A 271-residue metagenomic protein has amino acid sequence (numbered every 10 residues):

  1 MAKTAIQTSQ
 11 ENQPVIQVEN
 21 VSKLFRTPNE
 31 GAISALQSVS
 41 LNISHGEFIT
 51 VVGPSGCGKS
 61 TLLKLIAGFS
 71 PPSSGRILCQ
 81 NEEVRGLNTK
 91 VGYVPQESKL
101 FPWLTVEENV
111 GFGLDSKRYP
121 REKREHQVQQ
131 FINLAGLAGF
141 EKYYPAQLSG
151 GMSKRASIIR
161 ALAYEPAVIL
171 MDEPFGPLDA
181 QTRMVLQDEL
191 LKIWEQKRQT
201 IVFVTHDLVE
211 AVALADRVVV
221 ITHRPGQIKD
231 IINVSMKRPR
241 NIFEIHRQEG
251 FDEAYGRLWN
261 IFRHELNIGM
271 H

Functional and structural regions predicted by a protein language model:
E11-V15, L24-S38: A short, flexible loop at the N-terminus of ABC-type nucleotide-binding domains that lies
V52-P54: The feature captures the beta-strand-to-loop junction immediately N-terminal to the Walker
A67: Helix-to-loop junction immediately C-terminal to a conserved catalytic motif
G75-L87: Conserved ABC transporter NBD signature motif
L104-G111: Short coil-to-helix segment of the ABC ATPase nucleotide-binding domain corresponding to the Q-loop/switch region
G111, D115, E122-F140, K192: Conserved ABC ATPase "signature" region
Y144-L148, M152: Conserved ABC ATPase signature
A163-A167: A short, proline-enriched helix->beta-strand linker immediately N-terminal to the Walker B motif in ABC-type P-loop
